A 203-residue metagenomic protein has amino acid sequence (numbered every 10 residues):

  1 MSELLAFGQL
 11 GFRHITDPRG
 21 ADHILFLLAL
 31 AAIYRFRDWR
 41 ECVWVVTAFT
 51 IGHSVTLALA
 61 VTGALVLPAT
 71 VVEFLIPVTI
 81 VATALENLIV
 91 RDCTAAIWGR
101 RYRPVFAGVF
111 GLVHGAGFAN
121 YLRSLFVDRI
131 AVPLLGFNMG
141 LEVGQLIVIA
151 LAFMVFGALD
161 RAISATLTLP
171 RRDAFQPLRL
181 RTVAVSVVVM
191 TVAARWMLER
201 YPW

Functional and structural regions predicted by a protein language model:
M1-L25, A95-G99, M197-W203: Histidine-/acidic- and/or cysteine-rich, low-complexity loops and terminal segments associated with membrane
F7-A64: Juxtamembrane transmembrane-helix termini in multi-pass membrane transport proteins
H23, H53, I80-T83, L112-H114 (+2 more regions): Divalent metal-coordination and catalytic microenvironments
C42-R91, A96: Membrane helix-loop-helix hairpins that form the core translocation module of multi-pass transporters
T56-L75, A116-N138, I147, V192 (+1 more regions): Interfacial helix-loop-helix junctions of multi-pass membrane proteins
L88-G117, Y121, L125: Alpha-helical multi-pass membrane helix bundles of inner-membrane/thylakoid proteins, especially permease cores
D160-W203: C-terminal regulatory/interaction regions
